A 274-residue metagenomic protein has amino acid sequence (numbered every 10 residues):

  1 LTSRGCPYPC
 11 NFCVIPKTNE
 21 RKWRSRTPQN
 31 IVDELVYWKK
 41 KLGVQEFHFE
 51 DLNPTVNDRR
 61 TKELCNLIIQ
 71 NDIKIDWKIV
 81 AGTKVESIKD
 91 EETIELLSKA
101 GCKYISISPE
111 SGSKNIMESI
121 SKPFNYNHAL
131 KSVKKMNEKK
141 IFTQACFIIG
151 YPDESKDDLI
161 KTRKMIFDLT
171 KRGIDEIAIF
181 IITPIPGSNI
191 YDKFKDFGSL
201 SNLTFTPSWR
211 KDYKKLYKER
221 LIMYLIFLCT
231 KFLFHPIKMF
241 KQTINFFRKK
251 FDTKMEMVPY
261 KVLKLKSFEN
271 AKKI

Functional and structural regions predicted by a protein language model:
L1-T143, Y151, K164: Radical SAM [4Fe-4S] cluster-binding motif and immediate context
Y8, D58-R59, N115, S119-I120 (+2 more regions): Flexible glycine/acidic-rich beta-alpha junction loops that bind and position SAM and/or redox cofactors in anaerobic
K39-E46, H128-S155, M239-I274: Glycine/serine-rich loop-strand microenvironments at binding/catalytic pocket rims
T143-A145, I174-I177, C229-P236: Bilobed periplasmic-binding protein-like "clamshell/Venus-flytrap" ligand-binding domains
D158-T162: Accessory recognition modules or surfaces
K164-G173: Basic phosphate/pyrophosphate-binding loop/patch that engages nucleotide-derived ligands
S188-I274: Radical SAM enzyme core and accessory elements
